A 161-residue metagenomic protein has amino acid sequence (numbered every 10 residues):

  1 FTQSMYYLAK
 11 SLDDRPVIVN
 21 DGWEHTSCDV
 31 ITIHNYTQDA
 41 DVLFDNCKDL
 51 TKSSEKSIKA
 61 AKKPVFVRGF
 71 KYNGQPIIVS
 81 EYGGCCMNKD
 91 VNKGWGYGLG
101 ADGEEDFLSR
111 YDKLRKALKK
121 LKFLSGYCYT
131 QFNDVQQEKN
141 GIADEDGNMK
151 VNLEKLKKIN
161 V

Functional and structural regions predicted by a protein language model:
F1-G147: Substrate-binding/catalytic cleft of secreted carbohydrate-active enzymes, primarily glycoside hydrolases
G141-V161: Catalytic cores of secreted or luminal carbohydrate-active enzymes
